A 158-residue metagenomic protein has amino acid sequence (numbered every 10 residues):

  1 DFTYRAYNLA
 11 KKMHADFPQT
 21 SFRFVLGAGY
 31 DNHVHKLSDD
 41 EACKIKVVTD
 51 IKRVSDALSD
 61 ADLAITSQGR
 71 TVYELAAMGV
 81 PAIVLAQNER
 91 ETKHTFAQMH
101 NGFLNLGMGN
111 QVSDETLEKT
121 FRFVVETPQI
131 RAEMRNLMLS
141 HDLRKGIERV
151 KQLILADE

Functional and structural regions predicted by a protein language model:
D1-V25, G29-E158: Nucleotide-activated sugar donor-binding and catalytic core shared by glycosyltransferases and related lipid-linked
